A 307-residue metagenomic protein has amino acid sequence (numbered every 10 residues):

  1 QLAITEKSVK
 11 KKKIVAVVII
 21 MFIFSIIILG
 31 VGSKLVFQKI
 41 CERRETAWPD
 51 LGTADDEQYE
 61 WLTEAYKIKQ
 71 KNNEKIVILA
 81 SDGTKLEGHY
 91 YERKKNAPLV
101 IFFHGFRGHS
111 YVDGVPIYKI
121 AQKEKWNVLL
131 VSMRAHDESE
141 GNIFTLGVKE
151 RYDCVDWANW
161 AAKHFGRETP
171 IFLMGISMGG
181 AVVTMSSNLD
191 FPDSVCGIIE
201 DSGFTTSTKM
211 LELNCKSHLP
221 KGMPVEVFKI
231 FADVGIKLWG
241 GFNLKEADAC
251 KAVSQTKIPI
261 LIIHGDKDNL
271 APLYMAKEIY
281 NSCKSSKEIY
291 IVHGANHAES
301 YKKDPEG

Functional and structural regions predicted by a protein language model:
M21-L79: An N-terminal hydrophobic leader/cap segment in hydrolases
F106-K119, M133: The serine-hydrolase catalytic nucleophile loop
I120-E140: Conserved alpha/beta-hydrolase
F144-F165: Alpha/beta-hydrolase active-site loop
M185-F242: Hydrolase active-site cap/lid region
Q255-K257, I262-H264, D268: Short beta-strand/loop motif that positions the catalytic acidic residue of the alpha/beta-hydrolase fold
Y280-A298: Catalytic histidine neighborhood in serine/cysteine hydrolases with alpha/beta-hydrolase-type architecture
S300-G307: Post-His helix in hydrolase/transferase enzymes
